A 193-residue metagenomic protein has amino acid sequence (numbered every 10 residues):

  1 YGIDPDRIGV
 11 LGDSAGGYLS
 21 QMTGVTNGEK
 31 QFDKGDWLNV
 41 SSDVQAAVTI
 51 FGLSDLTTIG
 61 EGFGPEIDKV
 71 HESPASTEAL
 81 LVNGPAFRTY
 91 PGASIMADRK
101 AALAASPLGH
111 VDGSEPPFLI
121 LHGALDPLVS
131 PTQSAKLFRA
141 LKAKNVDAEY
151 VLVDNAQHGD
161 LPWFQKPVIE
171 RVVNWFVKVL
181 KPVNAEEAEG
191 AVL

Functional and structural regions predicted by a protein language model:
Y1-I67: Primarily recognizes the serine-hydrolase "nucleophile elbow" in alpha/beta-hydrolase and SGNH/GDSL folds
Y1-L11, S20, T26-N27, L108 (+3 more regions): Serine-hydrolase-like catalytic core of hydrolytic proteins
G24, E61-H110, P116, A143: Mobile cap/lid helix-loop segments that gate and shape the active-site cleft of serine hydrolases
L53, A124, D154: Residue-level signal for short, function-critical loop segments
D55-L56, L125-V129: Acidic catalytic loop of the alpha/beta-hydrolase fold
S114, L119-H122, D126: Short beta-strand/loop motif that positions the catalytic acidic residue of the alpha/beta-hydrolase fold
A156-K166: Catalytic histidine-centered segment of alpha/beta-hydrolase-like enzymes
Q165-L193: Catalytic active-site module of serine/aspartate enzymes centered on a nucleophile-bearing elbow/loop
